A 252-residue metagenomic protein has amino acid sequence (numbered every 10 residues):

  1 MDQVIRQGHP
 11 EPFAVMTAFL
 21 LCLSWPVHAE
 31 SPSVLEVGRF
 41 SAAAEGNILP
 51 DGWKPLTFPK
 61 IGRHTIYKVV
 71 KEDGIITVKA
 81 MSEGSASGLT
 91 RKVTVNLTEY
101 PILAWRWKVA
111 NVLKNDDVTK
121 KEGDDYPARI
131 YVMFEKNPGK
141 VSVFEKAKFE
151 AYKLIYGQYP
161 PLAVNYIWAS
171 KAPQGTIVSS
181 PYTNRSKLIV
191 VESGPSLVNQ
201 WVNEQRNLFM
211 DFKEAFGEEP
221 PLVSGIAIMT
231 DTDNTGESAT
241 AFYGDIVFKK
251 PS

Functional and structural regions predicted by a protein language model:
A14-S24: Bacterial N-terminal signal peptides
A29-F58, V143-F144, K148: Extracellular carbohydrate-recognition regions
F40, I226, D245-V247: Extracellular beta-strand elements of beta-rich domains used for carbohydrate recognition/degradation or cell-matrix
T65-S87: Short carbohydrate-recognition loop motifs
K92-L103, P195-V198: Extracellular/lumenal carbohydrate-interaction signature centered on repeated Trp-anchored short motifs
E99-F149, K153: Extracellular-facing segments of soluble proteins and assemblies that are Gly/Ser/Thr-biased and enriched in aromatics
D125, E135-Y182: Extracellular/luminal beta-rich ligand-recognition and adhesion surfaces characterized by aromatic-Gly/Pro-enriched
A128-I130, N184-G194, V198-G236: Extracellular beta-strand ligand-recognition surfaces/modules
